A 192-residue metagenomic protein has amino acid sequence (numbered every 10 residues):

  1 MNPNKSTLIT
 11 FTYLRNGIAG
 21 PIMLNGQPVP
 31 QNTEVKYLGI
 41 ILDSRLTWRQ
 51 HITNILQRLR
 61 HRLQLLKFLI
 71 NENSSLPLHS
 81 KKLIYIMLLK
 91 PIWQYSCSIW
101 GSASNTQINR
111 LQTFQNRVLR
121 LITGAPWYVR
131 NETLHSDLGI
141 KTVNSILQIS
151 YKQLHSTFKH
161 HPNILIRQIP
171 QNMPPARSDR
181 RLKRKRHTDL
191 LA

Functional and structural regions predicted by a protein language model:
M1, I52, L56-L59, K82 (+2 more regions): Hydrophobic packing residues in well-ordered alpha-helices of helical domains and bundles
M1-T33: Short, conserved micro-motifs composed of acidic
P3-K5, H79-K81, I99-G101, V129-L134: Short coil/turn segments at secondary-structure boundaries
T7-F11, N54-Q57, Q64-K67, N109-Q112 (+1 more regions): Structured, non-transmembrane catalytic/binding cores
G20-P21, R49-H51, L147-Q148: Short conserved micro-motifs at the rims of enzyme active sites and ligand-binding pockets
Q27-I99: Basic, alpha-helical interaction scaffolds
M87, G101-A192: Short linear motifs embedded in intrinsically disordered, charge-biased segments
